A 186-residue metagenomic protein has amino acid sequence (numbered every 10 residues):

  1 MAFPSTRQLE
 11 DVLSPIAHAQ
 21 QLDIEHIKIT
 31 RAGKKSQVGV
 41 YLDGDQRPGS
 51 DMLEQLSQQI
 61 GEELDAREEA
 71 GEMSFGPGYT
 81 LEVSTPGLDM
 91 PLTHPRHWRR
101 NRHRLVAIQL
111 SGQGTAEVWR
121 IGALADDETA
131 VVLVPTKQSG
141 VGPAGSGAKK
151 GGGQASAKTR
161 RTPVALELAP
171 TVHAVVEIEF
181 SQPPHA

Functional and structural regions predicted by a protein language model:
M1-A186: Short Lys/Arg-rich amphipathic alpha-helical segments
